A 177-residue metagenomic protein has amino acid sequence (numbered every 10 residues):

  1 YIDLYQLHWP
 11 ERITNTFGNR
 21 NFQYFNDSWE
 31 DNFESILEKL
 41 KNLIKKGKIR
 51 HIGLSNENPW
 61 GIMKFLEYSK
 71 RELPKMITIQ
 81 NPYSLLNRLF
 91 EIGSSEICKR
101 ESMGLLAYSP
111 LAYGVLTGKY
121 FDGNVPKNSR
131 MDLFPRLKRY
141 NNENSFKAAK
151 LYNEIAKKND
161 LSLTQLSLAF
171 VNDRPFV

Functional and structural regions predicted by a protein language model:
Y1-S84: Glycine/proline-rich, positively charged, aromatic-decorated active-site loop/lid region on the catalytic face
I2, I52, I79, C98 (+3 more regions): Conserved, mostly hydrophobic/aromatic
H8-E11, N58, Y83-N87, S109-L116 (+1 more regions): Glycine-rich beta-alpha junction loops
N32-I36, E57, L86, F90 (+2 more regions): Soluble or luminal CAZymes and related metallo-dependent hydrolases
L37-K41, E91-C98, N153, L168: Short amphipathic alpha-helical segments and helix-helix/interface helices
I44, D132-L133, K138-V177: Conserved short secondary-structure transition element at the edge of the structured enzyme core that lines
K48, Y68-T78, C98-L106, V125 (+1 more regions): Glycine-enriched alpha-helix->loop->beta-strand junction motifs that scaffold or abut catalytic
F90-S129, I155, S162: Aromatic-lined glycan-binding groove of carbohydrate-active enzymes
